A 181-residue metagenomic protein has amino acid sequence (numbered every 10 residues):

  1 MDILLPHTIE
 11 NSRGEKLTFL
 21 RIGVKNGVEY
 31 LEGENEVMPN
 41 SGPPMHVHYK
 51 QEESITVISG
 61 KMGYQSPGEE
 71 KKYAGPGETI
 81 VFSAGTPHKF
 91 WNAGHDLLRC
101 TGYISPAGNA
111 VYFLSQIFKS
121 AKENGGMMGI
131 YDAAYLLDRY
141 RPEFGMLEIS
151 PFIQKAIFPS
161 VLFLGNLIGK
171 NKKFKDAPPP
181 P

Functional and structural regions predicted by a protein language model:
M1-E15, I22-Y30, G42-Q51, Y64-P181: Jelly-roll (double-stranded beta-helix
E32-E36: Short amphipathic
I55: Structured binding elements
I58-S59: A cytosolic small-molecule/anion-sensing beta-strand core signal
